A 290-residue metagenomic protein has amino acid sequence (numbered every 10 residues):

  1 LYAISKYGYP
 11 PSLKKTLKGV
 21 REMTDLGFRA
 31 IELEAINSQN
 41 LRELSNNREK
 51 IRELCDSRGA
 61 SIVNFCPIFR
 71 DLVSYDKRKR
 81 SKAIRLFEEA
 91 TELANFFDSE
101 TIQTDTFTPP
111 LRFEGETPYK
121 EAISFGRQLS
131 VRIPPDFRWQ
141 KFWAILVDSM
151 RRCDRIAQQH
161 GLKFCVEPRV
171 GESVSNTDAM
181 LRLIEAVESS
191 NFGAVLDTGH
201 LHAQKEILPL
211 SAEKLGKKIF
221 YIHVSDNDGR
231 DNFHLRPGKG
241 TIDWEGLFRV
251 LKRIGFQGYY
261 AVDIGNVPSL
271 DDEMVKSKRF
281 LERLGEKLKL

Functional and structural regions predicted by a protein language model:
L1-Y2, G8-R29, V73, D98-E100 (+2 more regions): Histidine-acidic metal/acid-base catalytic patches
K15-L17, D56-S57, S74-G193: Active-site acidic/histidine proton-transfer and metal-coordination neighborhood in alpha/beta enzyme cores
E22, L26-L44, C66-F69: N-terminal substrate-binding region of glycoside hydrolase catalytic domains
E32-L33, I62-P67, E100-F107, L162-E167 (+1 more regions): Short beta-strand segments at enzyme active-site cores
E32-R52, F107-E114: Glycine-rich, proline-tolerant flexible connector loops at the mouths of alpha/beta enzymes
A35-S38, F69-L72, P109-L111, D226-N232: Conserved radical SAM core fold
R42-R48, K77-K82, D271-E273: Metal-dependent catalytic neighborhoods of phosphoester/phosphodiester hydrolases
N47-R58, L146-I156, S211-K214, G246-V250: Catalytic-core regions built around general acid/base machinery
